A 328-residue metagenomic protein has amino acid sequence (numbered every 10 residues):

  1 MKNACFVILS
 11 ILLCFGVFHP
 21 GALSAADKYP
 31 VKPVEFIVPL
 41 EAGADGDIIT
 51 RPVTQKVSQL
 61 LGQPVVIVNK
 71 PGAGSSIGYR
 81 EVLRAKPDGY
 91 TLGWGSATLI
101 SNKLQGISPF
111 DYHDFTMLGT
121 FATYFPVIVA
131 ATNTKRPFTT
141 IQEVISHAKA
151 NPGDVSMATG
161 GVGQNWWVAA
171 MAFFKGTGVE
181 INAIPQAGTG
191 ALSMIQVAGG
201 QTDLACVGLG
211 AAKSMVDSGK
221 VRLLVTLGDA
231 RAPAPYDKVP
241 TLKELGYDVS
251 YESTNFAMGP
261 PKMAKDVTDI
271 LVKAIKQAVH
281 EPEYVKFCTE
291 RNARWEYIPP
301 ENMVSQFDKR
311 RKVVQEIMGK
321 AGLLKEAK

Functional and structural regions predicted by a protein language model:
M1-V31, K325-K328: Short, low-complexity disordered leader/linker segments with a strong preference for bacterial N-terminal type II
A25-D114, D154, K175-C206, M215 (+2 more regions): N-terminal (or domain-start) structured segment
E41-G43, A97, T132-P137, G160-Q164 (+5 more regions): Short coil/turn segments
T50, T54, Y79, I141 (+12 more regions): Extracytoplasmic/secreted envelope proteins and their assembly/folding machinery, especially bacterial periplasmic
R84-Y90, L104-L192, L242, T254-F287: Hinge/capping helix and adjacent helix->loop/strand transition within the periplasmic-binding protein
F125-P126, A211-H280, K309-K312, I317 (+1 more regions): C-terminal lobe and pocket-closing loops of periplasmic/extracytoplasmic Venus-flytrap solute-binding proteins
D269, H280, V285-Q306: Mature extracytoplasmic/periplasmic domains
